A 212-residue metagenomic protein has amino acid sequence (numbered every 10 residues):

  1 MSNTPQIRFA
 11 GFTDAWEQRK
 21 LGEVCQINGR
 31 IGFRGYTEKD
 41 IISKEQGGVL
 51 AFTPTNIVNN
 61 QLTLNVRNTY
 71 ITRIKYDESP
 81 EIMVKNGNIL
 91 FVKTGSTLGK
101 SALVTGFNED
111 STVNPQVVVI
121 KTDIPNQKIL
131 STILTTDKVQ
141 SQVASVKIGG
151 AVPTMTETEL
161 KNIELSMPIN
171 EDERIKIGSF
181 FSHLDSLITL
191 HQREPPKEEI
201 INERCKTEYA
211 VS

Functional and structural regions predicted by a protein language model:
M1-D14, R193-S212: Short amphipathic coiled-coil heptad-repeat segments
S2-Q6, K44, D110-V117, I148-E173: A short glycine-rich beta-alpha junction/loop motif
R8-R34, N162: Non-catalytic DNA-recognition/assembly elements of restriction-modification systems
R19, V66-R67, L190-I201: Short, tandemly repeated low-complexity microdomains enriched for cysteine and small residues
G22-D40, N56-N86: Sequence-specific dsDNA recognition surfaces
E23, I175-L187, H191-Q192: Extracellular/lumenal glycan-associated surfaces
G47-T55, R67-D137: A short beta-sheet element
P80, Q127-S131, T136-P168: Secondary-structure capping and domain/repeat boundary segments
